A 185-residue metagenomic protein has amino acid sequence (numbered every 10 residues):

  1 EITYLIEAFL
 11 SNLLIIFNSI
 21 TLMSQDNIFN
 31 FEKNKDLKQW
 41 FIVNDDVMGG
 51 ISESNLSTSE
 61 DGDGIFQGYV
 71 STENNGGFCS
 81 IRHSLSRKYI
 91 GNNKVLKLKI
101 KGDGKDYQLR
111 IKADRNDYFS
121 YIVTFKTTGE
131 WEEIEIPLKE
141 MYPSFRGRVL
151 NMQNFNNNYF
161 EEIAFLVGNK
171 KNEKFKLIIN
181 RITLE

Functional and structural regions predicted by a protein language model:
E1-N27: Bacterial Sec-dependent N-terminal signal peptides
L22-E185: Beta-rich carbohydrate-recognition modules and glycan-binding surfaces
